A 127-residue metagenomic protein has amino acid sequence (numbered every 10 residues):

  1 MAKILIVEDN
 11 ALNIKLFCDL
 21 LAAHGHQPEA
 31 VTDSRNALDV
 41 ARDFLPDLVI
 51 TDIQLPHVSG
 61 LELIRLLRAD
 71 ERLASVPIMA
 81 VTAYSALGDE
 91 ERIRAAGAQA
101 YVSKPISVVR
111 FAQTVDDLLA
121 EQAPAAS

Functional and structural regions predicted by a protein language model:
E8: Conserved acidic carboxylate
K15-A23: Charged docking surfaces used in two-component/phosphorelay signaling
G25-D33, V40, V102: Short hydrophobic/Thr-rich beta-strand motif most characteristic of the beta2 strand and flanking loop of CheY-like
D52, T82: Active-site residues of response regulator receiver
P56, A74, A86: The feature encodes the CheY-like receiver
I106-V115: C-terminal output helix
